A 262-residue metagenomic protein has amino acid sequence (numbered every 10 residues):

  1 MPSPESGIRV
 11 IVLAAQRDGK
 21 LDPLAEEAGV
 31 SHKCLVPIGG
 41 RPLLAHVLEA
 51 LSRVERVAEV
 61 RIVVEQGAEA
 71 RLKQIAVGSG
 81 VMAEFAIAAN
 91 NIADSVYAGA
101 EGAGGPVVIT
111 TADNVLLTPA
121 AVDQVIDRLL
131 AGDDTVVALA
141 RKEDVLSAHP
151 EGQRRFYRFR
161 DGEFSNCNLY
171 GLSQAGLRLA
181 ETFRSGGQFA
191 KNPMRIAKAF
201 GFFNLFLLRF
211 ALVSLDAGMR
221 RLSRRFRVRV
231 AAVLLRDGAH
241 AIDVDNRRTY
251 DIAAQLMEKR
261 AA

Functional and structural regions predicted by a protein language model:
M1-G29: N-terminal nucleotide-binding beta1-loop-alpha1 segment
E27-A45: Short catalytic helix/loop segments, enriched in acidic residues and glycine and frequently bearing histidine
A45, E59-E65: Short internal beta-strands
A50-V57: Short, acidic, metal-binding catalytic loop of nucleotide-sugar glycosyltransferases
G67-K73: Short, charged/polar "capping" segments at the starts of alpha-helices and the immediately preceding loops
K73-I109, L116-Q124: Short phosphate-binding loop-to-helix
T118-S223, L235-A239: Conserved core of the sugar-phosphate nucleotidyltransferase
N246: Short, conserved phosphate/pyrophosphate- and ester-handling motifs at nucleotide-, phospho-/glycolipid
